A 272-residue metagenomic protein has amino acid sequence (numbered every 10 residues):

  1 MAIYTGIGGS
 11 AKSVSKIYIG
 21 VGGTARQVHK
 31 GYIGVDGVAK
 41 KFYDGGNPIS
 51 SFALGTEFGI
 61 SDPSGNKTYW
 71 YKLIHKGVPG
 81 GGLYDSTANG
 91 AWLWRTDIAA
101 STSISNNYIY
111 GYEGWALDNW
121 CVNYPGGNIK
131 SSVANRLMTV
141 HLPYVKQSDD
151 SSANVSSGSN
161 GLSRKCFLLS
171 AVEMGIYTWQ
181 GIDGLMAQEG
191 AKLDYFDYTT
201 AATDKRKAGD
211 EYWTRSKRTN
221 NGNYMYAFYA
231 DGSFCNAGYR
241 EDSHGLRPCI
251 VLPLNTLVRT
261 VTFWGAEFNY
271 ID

Functional and structural regions predicted by a protein language model:
M1-Y43: Intrinsically disordered, compositionally biased repeat/linker segments
Y43-D272: Collagenous Gly-X-Y triple-helix signature in extracellular proteins
